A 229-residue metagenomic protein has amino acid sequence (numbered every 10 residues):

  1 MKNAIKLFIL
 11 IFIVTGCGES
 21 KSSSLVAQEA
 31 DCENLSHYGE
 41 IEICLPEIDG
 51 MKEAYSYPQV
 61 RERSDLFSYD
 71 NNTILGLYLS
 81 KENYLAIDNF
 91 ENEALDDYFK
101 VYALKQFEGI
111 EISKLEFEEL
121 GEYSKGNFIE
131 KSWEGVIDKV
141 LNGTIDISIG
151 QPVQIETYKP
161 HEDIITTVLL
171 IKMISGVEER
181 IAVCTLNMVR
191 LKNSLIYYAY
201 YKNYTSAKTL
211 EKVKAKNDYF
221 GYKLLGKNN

Functional and structural regions predicted by a protein language model:
K2-L10, K21: Sec-dependent signal peptide recognition, specifically the positively charged N-region followed immediately by
T15-G16: C-terminal motif of bacterial Sec signal peptides marking the signal peptidase cleavage site
S23-I74: Start-of-domain marker
D65-E179: Conserved polar/disulfide-associated segments of primarily extracytoplasmic proteins
I174-G176, L186, D218-Y219: Core RNA-modification/binding signature centered on pseudouridine synthases
R180-L191: Short, surface-exposed beta-strand/loop micro-motifs that present aromatic residues
N193-N229: Surface-exposed amphipathic alpha-helical segments
